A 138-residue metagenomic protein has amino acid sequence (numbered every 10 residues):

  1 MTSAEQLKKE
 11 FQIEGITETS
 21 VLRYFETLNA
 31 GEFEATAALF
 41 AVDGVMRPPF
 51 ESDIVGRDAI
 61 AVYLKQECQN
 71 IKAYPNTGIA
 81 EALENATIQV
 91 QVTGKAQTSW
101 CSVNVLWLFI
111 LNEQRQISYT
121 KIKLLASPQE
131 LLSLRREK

Functional and structural regions predicted by a protein language model:
M1-A30, E34, A38, E137-K138: Short, low-complexity N-terminal intrinsically disordered segments enriched in polar/charged residues
T2-K9, A61-K138: A beta-strand edge to alpha-helix "cap/lid" segment located at domain peripheries
L7, V45-I54, E67-N70: A short gly/proline-enriched turn/hairpin at secondary-structure junctions
E18, L22, D58-A61, K65: Generic alpha-helical structural signal
Y24, T36-A37, G44, G56 (+3 more regions): Hydrophobic pocket/interface hotspot
N29, I54, V92: Short glycine/serine/threonine-biased micro-segments
